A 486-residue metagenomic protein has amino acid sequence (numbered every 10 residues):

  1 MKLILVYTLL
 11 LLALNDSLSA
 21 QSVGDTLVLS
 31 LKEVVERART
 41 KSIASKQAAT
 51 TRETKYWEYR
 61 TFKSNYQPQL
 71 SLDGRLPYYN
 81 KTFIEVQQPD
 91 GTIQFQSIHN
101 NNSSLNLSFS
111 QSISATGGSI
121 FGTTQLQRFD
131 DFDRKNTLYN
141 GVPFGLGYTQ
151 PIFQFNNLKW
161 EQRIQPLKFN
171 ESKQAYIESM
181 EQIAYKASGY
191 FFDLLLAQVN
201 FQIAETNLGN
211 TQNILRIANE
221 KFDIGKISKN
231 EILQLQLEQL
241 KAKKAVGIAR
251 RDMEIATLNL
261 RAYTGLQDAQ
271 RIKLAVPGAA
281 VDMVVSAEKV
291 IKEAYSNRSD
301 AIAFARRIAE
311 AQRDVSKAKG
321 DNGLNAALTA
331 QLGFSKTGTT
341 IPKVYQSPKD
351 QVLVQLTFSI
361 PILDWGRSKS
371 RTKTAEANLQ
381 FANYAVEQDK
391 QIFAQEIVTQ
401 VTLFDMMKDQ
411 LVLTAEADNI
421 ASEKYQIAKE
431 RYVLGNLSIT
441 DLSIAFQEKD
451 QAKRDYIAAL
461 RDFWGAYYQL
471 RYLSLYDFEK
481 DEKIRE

Functional and structural regions predicted by a protein language model:
M1-L27: Bacterial Sec-dependent N-terminal signal peptides
L18-G24, S71, Y78-N80, D268 (+1 more regions): Acidic, low-complexity, intrinsically disordered peripheral segments
S22-T26, G74-L146, L274-V284, S316 (+3 more regions): Small/polar, glycine/serine/threonine/aspartate-rich low-complexity segments that form flexible
L29, Q162-E293, L403, M407 (+2 more regions): Periplasmic alpha-helical coiled-coil/stalk elements that build and connect Gram-negative outer-membrane
V35-R39, G91-Q94, I227, I232 (+3 more regions): Amphipathic alpha-helical coiled-coil scaffold segments and their short linker/junction regions
E36-K46, E53-P68, N106-N136, L146-I164 (+6 more regions): A glycine-/polar-enriched beta->alpha junction
Q47-F62, S179, I183-A204, N213 (+7 more regions): Amphipathic alpha-helical coiled-coil segments
A48, L70-G74, I120-T124, Y148 (+3 more regions): Membrane-embedded beta-strand positions of outer-membrane beta-barrel proteins
